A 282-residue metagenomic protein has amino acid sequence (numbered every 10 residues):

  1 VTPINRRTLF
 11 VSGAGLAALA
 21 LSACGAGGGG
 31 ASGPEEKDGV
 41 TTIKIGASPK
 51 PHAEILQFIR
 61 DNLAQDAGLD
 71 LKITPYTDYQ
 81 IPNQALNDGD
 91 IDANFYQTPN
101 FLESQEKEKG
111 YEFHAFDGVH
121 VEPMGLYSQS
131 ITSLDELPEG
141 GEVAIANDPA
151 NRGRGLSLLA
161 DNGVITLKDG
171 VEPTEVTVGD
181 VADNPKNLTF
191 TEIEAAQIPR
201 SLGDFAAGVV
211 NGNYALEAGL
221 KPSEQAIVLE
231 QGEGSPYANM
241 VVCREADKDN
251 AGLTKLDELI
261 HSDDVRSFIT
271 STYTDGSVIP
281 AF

Functional and structural regions predicted by a protein language model:
R6-F10: N-terminal export leaders
C24-E36: Bacterial lipoprotein signal-peptidase II cleavage site
D38-K50, D70-P75, E142-V143: Short, well-ordered beta-strand elements
K50-K72, I81, I91: Short, polar/charged alpha-helical segment
I73-Q84, E172-R200: Short helix-initiation/N-cap motifs at beta->coil->alpha
F116-I165, R266: A conserved helix-loop-strand patch within extracytoplasmic ligand-binding domains of the periplasmic binding
P123-L134, Y237-N250: A bilobed periplasmic-binding-protein/Venus flytrap-type ligand-binding module shared by bacterial periplasmic
N151-A160, I260-P280: Periplasmic-binding protein-like
